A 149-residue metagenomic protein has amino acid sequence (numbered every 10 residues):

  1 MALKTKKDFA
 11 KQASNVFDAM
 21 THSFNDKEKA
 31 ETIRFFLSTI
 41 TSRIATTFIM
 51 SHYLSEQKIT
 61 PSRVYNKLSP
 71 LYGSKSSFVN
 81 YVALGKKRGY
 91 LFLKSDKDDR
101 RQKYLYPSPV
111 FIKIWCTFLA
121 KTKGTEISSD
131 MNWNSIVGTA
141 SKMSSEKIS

Functional and structural regions predicted by a protein language model:
M1-F24, N134-V137: N-terminal leader/capping segments at the start of a protein or of a new domain
D18-M50: Short alpha-helical segments that sit at the start of domains
S55-L68: Short acidic, hydrophobic short linear motifs in intrinsically disordered regions
Y72-K87: Short amphipathic alpha-helical interaction segments
K86-D96: A short, conserved structural fragment
D96-L119: Short, cationic-aromatic polyanion-contact patches
F111-V137: Short, amphipathic alpha-helical interaction segments positioned at domain boundaries
N132-S149: Exposed, interaction-prone assembly regions rather than primary DNA-binding/catalytic cores
